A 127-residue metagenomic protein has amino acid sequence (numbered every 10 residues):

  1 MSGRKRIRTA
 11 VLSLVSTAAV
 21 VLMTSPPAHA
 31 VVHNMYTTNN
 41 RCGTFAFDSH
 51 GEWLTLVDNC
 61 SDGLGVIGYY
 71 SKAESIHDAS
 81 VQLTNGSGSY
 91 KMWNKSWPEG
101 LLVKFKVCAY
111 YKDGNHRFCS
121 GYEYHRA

Functional and structural regions predicted by a protein language model:
M1-T44: N-terminal prepro-regions of secreted/extracellular proteins
H29-A127: Post-signal peptide N-terminal regions of Sec-secreted extracellular proteins
